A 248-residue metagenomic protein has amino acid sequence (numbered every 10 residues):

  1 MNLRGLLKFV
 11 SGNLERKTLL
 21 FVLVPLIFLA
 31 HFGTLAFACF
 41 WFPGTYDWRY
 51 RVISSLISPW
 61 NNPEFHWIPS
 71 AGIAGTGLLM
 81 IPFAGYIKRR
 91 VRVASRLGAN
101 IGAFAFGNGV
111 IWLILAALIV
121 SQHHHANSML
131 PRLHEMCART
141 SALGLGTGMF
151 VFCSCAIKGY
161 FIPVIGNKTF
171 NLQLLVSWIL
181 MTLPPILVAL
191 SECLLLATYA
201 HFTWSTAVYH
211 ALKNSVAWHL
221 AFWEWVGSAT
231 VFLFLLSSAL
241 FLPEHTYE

Functional and structural regions predicted by a protein language model:
M1-E15: Short, Lys/Arg-rich, polar N-terminal cytosolic tail immediately upstream of the first transmembrane signal-anchor
E15-W41: N-terminal signal-anchor transmembrane alpha helix
G33-L35, C39-W48, V110-L130, L183-N214: C-terminal ends of transmembrane alpha-helices and the immediately adjacent extracellular/lumenal or cytosolic loop
L56-L78: Interfacial helix-start motif at the membrane-water boundary
G75-R92, L233-T246: Transmembrane alpha-helical segments in integral membrane proteins
A84-N108: Cytoplasmic juxtamembrane regions at transmembrane-helix boundaries
N108-F170: Membrane-proximal helix-loop-helix units in multi-pass membrane proteins
F152-E248: Terminal transmembrane helical module of multi-pass membrane proteins
